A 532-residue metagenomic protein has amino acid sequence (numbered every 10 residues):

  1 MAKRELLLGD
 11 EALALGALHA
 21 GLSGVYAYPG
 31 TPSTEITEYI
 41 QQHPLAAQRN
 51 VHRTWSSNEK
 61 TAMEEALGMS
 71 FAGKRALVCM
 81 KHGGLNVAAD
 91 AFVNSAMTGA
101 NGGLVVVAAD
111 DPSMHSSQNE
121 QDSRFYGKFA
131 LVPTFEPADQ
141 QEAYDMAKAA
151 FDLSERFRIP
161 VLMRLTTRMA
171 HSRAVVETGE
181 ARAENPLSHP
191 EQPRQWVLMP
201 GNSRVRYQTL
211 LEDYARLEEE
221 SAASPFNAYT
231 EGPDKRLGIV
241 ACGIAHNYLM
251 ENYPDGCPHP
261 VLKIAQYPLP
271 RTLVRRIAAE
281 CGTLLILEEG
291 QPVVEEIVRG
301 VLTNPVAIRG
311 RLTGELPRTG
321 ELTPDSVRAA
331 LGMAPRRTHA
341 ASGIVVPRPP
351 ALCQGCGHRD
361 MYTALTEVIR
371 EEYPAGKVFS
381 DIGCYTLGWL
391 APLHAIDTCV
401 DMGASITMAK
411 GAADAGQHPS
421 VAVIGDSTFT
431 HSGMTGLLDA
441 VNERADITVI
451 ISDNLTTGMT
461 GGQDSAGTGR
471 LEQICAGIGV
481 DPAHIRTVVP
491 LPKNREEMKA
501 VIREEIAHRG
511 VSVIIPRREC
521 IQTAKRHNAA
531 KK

Functional and structural regions predicted by a protein language model:
M1-Q140, R168, G232, P258 (+2 more regions): Thiamine diphosphate
A2-D10, A20, P137-L352, G357-H358 (+2 more regions): Flexible, low-complexity linker and terminal segments
Q41-A46, M250-V261, Q473-D481: Short helix-loop-beta junction
A47-S56, T98-A109, H189-Q195, N442-L455 (+1 more regions): A glycine-rich helix N-cap at a beta->alpha junction
C79-M80, V105-A109, L162-T166, V240-A241 (+5 more regions): Short beta-strand segments
A88, H115-S117, H171-A174, N247-E251 (+6 more regions): Short helix/loop capping segments that flank catalytic or ligand/cofactor-binding pockets
S116, W389-V513, I521-A529: Thiamine diphosphate
Q121-F125, E177-R182, D255-G256, G300-T303 (+4 more regions): Short secondary-structure boundary/capping segments
